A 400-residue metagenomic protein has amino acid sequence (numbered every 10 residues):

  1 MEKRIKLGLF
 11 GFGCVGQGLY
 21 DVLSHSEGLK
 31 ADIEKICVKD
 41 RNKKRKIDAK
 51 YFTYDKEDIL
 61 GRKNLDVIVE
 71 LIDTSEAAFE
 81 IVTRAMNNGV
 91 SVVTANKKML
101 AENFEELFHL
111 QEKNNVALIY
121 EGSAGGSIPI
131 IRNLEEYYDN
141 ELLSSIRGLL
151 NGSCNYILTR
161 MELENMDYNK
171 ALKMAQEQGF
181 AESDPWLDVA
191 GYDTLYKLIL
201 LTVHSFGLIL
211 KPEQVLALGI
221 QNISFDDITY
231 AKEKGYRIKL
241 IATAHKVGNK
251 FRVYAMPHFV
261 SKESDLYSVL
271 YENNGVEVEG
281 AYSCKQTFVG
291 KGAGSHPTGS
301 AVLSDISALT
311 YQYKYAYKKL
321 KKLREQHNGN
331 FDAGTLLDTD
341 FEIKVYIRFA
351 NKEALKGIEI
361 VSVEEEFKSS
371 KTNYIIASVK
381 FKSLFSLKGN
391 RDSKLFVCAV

Functional and structural regions predicted by a protein language model:
K6-D21: Glycine-rich adenosine-cofactor-binding loop
S26-K46: NAD(P)-binding Rossmann-fold cofactor-contacting core
Y51-R62: Short acidic low-complexity segments
V67-T74, A85-N103: ADP-ribose/adenylate-binding Rossmann-like module
F79-R84, K97-L134: Rossmann-fold NAD(P)-binding glycine/threonine-rich loop
E136-T202: Conserved anion/nucleotide-ligand pocket segment
L172-S268, N273-G275: Substrate-binding/catalytic subdomain of NAD(P)-dependent oxidoreductase enzymes
I306, Q312-V400: A conserved regulatory-domain signal marking ACT and ACT-like small-molecule sensing domains and adjacent regulatory
